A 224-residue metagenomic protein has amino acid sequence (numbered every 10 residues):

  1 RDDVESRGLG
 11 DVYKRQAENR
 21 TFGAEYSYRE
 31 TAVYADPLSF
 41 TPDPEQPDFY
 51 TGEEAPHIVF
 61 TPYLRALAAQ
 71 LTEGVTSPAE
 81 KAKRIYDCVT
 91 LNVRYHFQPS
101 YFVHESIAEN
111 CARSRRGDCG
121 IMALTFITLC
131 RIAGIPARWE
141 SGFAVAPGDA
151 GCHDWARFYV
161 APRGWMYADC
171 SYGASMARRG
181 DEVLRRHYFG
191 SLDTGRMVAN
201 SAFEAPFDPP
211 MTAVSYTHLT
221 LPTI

Functional and structural regions predicted by a protein language model:
D2-Q16, H218-I224: Single conserved hydrophobic/aromatic residue that forms the stacking wall/gate of nucleotide- or nucleobase-binding
V4, S114, A150-G151: A generic fold-level signal
Q16-R113: Acidic low-complexity segments
A24-E30, V160-P162, T223: Non-catalytic surface loops within mature trypsin-like serine protease
R113-R115, F143: Active-site rim elements
I121-T212: Hydrophobic/aromatic-rich core segments of domains that either
